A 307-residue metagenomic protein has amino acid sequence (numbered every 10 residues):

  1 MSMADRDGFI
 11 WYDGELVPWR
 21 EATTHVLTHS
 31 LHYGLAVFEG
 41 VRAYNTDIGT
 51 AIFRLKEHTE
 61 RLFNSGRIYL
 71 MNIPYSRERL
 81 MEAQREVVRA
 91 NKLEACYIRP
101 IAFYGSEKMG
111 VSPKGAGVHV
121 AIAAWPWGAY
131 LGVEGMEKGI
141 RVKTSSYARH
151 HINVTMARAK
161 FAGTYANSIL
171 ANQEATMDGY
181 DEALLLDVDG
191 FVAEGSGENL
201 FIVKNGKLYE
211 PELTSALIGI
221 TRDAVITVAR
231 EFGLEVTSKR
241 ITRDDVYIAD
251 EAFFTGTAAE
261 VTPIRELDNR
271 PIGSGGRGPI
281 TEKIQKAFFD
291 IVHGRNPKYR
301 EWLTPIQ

Functional and structural regions predicted by a protein language model:
M1-Y75, R79-E86, M109-Q307: Helix-start/capping segments and mature chain N-termini
R89-C96, L234: Short secondary-structure junctions
F103-K108: Short, internal active-site loops enriched in acidic
